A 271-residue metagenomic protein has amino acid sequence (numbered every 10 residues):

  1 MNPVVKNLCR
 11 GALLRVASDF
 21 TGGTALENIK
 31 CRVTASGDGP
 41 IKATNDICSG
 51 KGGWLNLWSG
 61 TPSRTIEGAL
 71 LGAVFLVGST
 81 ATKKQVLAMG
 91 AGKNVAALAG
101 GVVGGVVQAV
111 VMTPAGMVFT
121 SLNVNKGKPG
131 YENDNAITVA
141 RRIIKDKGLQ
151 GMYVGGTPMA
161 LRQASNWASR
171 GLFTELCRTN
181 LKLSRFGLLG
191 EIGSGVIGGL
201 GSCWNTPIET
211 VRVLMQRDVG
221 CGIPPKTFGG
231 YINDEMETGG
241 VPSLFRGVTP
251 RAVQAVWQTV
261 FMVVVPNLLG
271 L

Functional and structural regions predicted by a protein language model:
M1-L271: Matrix-facing interhelical linker segments
